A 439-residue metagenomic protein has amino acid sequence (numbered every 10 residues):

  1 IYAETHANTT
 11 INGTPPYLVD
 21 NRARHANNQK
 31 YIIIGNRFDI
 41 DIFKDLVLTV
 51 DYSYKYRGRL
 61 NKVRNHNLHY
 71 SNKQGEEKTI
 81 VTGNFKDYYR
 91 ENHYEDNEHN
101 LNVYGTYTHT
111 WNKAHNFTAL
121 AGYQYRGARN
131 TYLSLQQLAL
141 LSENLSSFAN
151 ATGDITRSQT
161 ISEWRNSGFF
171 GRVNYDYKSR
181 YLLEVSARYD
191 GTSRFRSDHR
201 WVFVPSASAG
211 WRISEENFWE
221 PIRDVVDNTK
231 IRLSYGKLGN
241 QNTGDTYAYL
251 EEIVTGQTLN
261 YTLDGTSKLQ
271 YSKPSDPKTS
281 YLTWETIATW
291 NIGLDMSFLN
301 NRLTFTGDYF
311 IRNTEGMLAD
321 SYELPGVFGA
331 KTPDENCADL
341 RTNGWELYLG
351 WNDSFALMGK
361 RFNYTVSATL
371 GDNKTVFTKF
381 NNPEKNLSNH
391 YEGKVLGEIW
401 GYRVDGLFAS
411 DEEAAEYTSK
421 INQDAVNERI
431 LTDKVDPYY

Functional and structural regions predicted by a protein language model:
E4-N65, K78-R403, L407-D411: Extracellular/periplasmic, surface-exposed regions of secreted and cell-surface proteins
Y17, Y70-K73, T192, E398 (+3 more regions): Extracytoplasmic gating/loop element in the C-terminal half of outer-membrane beta-barrel translocons and assembly
E392-G401, D405, N422-Y439: Glycine-centered loop/turn motifs
S410-E413, S419: Alpha-helix N-cap recognition
